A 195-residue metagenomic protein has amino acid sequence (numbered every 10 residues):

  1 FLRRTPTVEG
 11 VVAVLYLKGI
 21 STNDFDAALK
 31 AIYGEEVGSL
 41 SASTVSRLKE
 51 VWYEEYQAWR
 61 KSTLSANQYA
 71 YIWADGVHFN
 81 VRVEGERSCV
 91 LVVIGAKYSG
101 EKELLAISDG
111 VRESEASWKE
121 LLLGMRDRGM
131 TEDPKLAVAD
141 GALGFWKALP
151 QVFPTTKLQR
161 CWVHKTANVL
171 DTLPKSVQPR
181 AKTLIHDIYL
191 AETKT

Functional and structural regions predicted by a protein language model:
F1-T7, V11, A28-A31, E35-A139 (+2 more regions): RNase H-like nuclease fold core
V14-K18: Short alpha-helical segment immediately N-terminal to, or the first helix within, an HTH/HTH-like DNA-binding domain
G19-K30: Short, charged amphipathic recognition helices of the HTH superfamily and cognate SANT/SANTA-like modules
I20, L40, E113, S176 (+1 more regions): Short coil/turn linker and secondary-structure boundary residues
T22, A142-L143, A167: Alpha-helix N-cap/helix-start and coil->helix boundary motif
K147-T195: Extended amphipathic alpha-helical interaction segments
